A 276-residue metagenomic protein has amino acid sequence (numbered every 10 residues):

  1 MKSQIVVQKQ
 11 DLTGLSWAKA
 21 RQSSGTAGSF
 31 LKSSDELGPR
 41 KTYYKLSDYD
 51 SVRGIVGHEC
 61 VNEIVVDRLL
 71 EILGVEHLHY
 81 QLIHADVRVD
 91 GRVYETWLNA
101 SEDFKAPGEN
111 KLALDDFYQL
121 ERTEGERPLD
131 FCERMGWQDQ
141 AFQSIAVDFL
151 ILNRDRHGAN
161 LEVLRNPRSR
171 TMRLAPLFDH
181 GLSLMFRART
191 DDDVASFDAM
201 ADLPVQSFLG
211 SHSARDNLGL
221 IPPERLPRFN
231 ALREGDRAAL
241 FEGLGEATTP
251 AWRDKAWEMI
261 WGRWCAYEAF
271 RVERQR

Functional and structural regions predicted by a protein language model:
K2-L112: Conserved ATP-binding subdomain of kinase catalytic cores across diverse folds
K9-A20, D130-A146, A188-D192, D198 (+1 more regions): A short, terminal or domain-edge coil/loop segment
E59, E63, Q140, R154-H157 (+1 more regions): Active-site-proximal structural scaffolding
I64, R68-I72, Q143-V147, E258 (+1 more regions): A broad, structural surface signal
Y80-R88, A159-P167, E273-R276: Short alpha-helical "patches" and their helix-cap loops
G91-E95, A100-I145, A266, R271: ATP-dependent phospho-/nucleotidyl transfer catalytic cores
E124-R189: Conserved kinase catalytic-core segment
P167-R276: C-terminal catalytic region of ATP-dependent kinase domains
